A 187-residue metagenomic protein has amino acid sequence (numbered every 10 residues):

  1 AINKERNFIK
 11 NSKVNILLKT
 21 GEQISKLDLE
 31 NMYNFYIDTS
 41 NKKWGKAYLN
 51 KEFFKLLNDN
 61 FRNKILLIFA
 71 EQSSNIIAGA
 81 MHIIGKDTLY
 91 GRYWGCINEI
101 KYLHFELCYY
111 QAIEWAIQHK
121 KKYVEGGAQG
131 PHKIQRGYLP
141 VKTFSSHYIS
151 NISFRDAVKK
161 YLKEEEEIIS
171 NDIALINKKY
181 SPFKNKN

Functional and structural regions predicted by a protein language model:
A1, A47, A70, A78-A80 (+5 more regions): A sequence-composition feature that detects small, non-aromatic residues
A1-K101, Y180-N187: A conserved beta-strand-loop-helix scaffold within acyl/acetyltransferase catalytic domains
A1-N15, Y123, A128-N187: Terminal substrate-recognition subdomain of acyl/acetyltransferases
D28-L29, N50-E52, I113, H119-K120 (+3 more regions): Mixed-charge, polar/low-complexity N-terminal
I37-W44, N58-R62, N75, M81-H82 (+3 more regions): Hydrophobic alpha-helix feature that most strongly marks membrane-spanning transmembrane helices and their immediate
K86-I152: Acyl-donor binding region in acyl/amide transferases
